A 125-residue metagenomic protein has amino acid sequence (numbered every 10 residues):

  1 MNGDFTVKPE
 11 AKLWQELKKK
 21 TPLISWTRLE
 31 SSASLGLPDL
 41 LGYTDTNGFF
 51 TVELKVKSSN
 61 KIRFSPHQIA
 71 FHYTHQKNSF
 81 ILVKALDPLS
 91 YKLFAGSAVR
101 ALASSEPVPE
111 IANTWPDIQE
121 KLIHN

Functional and structural regions predicted by a protein language model:
M1-S31, D45: Acidic-basic catalytic patches of nuclease active cores, encompassing PD-(D/E)XK and other metal-cofactor nuclease
P9, L13, F64, E110: Soluble or luminal CAZymes and related metallo-dependent hydrolases
R28, E53, I81-V83: Structural signal for conserved beta-strand scaffold positions within catalytic alpha/beta enzyme cores
G36: Beta-rich catalytic cores
L40-G42, G48-S58: Conserved catalytic cores of phosphodiester-cleaving nucleases, focusing on short active-site segments
K57-Q76: Mg2+/Mn2+-dependent nuclease catalytic core
T74-R100: Nucleic-acid nuclease catalytic cores
S104-N125: Charged phosphate-binding loop/patch that engages nucleotide di/tri-phosphates or the phosphate backbone of nucleic
